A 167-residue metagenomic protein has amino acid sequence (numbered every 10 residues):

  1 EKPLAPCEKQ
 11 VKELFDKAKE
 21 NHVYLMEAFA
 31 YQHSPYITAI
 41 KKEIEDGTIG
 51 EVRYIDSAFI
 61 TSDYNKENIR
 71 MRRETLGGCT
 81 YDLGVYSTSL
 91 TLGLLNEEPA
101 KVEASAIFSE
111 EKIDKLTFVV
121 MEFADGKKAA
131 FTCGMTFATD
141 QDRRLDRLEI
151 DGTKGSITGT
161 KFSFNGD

Functional and structural regions predicted by a protein language model:
E1, L25-E27, D56, F131 (+1 more regions): Hydrophobic residues in well-ordered beta-strands that form the structural core
E1-Q32: Beta-strand-loop-alpha-helix segment that lines the small-molecule cofactor/substrate pocket of alpha/beta enzymes
L4, F29-Y31, A58-D63, F108 (+3 more regions): Short, flexible active-site-adjacent loop segments at beta-strand->alpha-helix junctions, enriched in small/polar
C7, T61-E67, A138-Q141, T158-T160: A short beta-to-alpha transition loop/helix N-cap that caps and shapes the active-site region
D16-Y24, T38-R53, E149-G152: Basic phosphate/pyrophosphate-binding loop/patch that engages nucleotide-derived ligands
Y31-E110: Predominantly a Rossmann-like dinucleotide-binding segment in NAD(P)-dependent oxidoreductases
S89-G166: Contiguous beta-strand/loop segments that form the cofactor/metal-binding neighborhood of enzyme cores
